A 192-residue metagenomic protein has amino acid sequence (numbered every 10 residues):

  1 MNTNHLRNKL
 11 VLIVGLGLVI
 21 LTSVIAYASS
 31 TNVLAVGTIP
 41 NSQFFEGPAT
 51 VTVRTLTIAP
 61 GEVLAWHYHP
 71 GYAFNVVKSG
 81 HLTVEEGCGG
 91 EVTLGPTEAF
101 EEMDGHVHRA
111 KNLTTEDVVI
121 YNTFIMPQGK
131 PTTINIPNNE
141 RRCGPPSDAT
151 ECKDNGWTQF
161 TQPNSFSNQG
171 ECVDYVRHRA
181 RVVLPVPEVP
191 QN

Functional and structural regions predicted by a protein language model:
N2-V14: Bacterial N-terminal signal peptides that target proteins for export
I13-S23: Bacterial N-terminal signal peptides
T31-A65, T123: A short glycine-rich, His/Asp/Glu-containing loop-to-beta-strand
I58-A59, G87-G105: Short acidic-glycine-tyrosine-enriched beta hairpin
V63-A65, T83, A99-K111: Histidine-centered metal-chelating micro-motifs
H69-C88, E98: Glycine- and acidic-residue-biased ligand/ion/polar-headgroup-sensing regions
G105-P131: Ligand-binding loop in jelly-roll beta-barrel domains
P131, R141-N192: Soluble extracellular-acting proteins and domains
